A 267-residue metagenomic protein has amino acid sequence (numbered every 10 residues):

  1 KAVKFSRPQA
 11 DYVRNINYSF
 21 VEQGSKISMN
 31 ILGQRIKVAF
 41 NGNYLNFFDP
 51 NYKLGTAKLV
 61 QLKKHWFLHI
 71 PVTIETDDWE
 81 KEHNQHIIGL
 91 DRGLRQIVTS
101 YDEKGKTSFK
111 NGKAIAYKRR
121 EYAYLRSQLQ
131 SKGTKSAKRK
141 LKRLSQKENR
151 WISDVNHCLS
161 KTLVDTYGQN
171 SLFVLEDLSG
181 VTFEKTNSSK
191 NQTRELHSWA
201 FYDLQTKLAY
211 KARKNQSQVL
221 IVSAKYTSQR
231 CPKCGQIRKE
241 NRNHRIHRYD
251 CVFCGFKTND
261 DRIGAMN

Functional and structural regions predicted by a protein language model:
K1-N267: Nucleic-acid substrate recognition interfaces
